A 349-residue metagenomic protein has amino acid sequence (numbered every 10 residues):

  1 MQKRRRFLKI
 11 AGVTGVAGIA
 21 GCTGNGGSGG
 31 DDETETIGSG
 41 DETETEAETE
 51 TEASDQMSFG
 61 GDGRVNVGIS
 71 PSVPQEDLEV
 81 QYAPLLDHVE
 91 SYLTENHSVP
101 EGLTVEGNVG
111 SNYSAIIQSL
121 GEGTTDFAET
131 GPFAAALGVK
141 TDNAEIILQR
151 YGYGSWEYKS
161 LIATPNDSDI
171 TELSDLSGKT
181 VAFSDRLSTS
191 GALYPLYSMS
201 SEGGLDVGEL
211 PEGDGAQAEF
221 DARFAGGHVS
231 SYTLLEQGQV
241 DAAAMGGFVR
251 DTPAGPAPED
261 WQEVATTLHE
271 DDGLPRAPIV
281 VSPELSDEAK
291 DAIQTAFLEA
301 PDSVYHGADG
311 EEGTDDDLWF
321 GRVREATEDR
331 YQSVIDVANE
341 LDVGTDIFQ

Functional and structural regions predicted by a protein language model:
M1-A115, S119-D126, P132-T141, D167-T171 (+5 more regions): Terminal disorder- and signal-encoded targeting elements
Y113, H228-V229: Conserved glycosyltransferase catalytic-site signature
L120, N143-R150: Extracytoplasmic "Venus flytrap"/periplasmic binding protein-like
F127-A128, W156: Short helix C-cap/helix-to-loop transition motifs enriched in small/turn-promoting residues
R150-S200: A conserved helix-loop-strand patch within extracytoplasmic ligand-binding domains of the periplasmic binding
A192-L196, T233-L234, G255: A short secondary-structure junction signal
A222-G226: Short acidic-hydrophobic, aromatic-tinged amphipathic segments that line or gate anion-handling sites
